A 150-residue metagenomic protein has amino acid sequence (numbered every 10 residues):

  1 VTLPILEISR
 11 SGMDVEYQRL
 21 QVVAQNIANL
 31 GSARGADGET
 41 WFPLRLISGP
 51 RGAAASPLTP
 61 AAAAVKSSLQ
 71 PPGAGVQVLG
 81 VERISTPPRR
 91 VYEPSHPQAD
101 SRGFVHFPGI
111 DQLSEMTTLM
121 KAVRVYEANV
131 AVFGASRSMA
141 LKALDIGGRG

Functional and structural regions predicted by a protein language model:
V1-G150: Amphipathic alpha-helical polymerization modules
